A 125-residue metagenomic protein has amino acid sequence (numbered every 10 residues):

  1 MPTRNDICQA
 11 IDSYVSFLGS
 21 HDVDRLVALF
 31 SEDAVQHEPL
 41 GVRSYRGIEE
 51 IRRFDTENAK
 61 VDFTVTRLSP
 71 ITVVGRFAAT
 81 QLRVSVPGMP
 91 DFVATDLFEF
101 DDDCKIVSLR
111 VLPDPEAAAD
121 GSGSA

Functional and structural regions predicted by a protein language model:
P2, R52-A125: A beta-strand edge to alpha-helix "cap/lid" segment located at domain peripheries
R4, S16, V23-V74: A solvent-exposed, acidic/Ser-Thr-rich amphipathic alpha-helical stretch
N5-Q9: Alpha-helix N-cap/N′ positions at the starts of helices
I11-G19: Regular secondary-structure segments
S20-V23, G88: Alpha-helix boundary/capping and short turn/kink residues
